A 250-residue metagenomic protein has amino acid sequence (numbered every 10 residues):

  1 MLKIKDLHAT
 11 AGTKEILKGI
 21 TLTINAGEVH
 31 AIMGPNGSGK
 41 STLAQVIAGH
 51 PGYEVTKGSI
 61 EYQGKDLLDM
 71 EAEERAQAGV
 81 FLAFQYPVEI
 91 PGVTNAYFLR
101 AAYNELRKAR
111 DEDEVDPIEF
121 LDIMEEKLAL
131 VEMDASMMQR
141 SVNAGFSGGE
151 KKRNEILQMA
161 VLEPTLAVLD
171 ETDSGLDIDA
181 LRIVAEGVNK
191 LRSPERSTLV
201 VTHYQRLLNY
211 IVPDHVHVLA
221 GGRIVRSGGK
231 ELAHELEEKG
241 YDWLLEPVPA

Functional and structural regions predicted by a protein language model:
L2-I4, L17: Conserved structural motif at the start of ABC-family nucleotide-binding domains
K14-E15, E74, R182: Short coil-to-beta microelement around the adenine-binding A-loop and adjacent beta1/P-loop entry of ABC ATPase
M33-P35: The feature captures the beta-strand-to-loop junction immediately N-terminal to the Walker
S59-R75, N143: ABC ATPase NBD Q-loop/coupling interface
V88-T165: ABC-family P-loop ATPase nucleotide-binding domains
V168-T172, D179: Walker B catalytic motif
H215, L219, R223-E246: Conserved beta-strand-loop-alpha-helix hinge in the C-terminal portion of ABC ATPase nucleotide-binding domains
